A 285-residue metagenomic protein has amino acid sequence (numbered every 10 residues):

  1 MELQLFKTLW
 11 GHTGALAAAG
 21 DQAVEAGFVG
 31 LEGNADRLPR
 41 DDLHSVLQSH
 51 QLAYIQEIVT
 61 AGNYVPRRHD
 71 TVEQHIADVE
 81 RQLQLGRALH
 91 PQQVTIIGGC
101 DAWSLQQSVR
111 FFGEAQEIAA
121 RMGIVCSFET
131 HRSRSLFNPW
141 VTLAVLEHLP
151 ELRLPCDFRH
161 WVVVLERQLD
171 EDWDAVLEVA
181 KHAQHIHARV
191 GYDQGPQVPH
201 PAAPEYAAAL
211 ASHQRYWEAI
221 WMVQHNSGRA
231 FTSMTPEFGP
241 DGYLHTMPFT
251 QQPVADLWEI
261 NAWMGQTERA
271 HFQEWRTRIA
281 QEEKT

Functional and structural regions predicted by a protein language model:
M1-R81, R87, A255-W258, A262-T285: N-terminal pre-domain/capping segments
M1-T8, L31-G33, Y54-V59, V94-I96 (+4 more regions): Hydrophobic faces of well-ordered beta-strands that scaffold small-molecule active sites in alpha/beta enzyme cores
E2, T13, A17-A18, L143 (+2 more regions): Histidine-acidic metal/acid-base catalytic patches
L9-G11, A35-P39, T60-N63, G98-A102 (+5 more regions): Active-site-proximal loop/turn and secondary-structure-junction residues that shape catalytic pockets, frequently
G20-E25, L38-I58, A77-H90, R110-M122 (+3 more regions): Acidic (Asp/Glu)-rich catalytic clusters
D42-L43, P66-R67, F137-N138, L165 (+1 more regions): Short, solvent-exposed polar/charged micro-motifs at secondary-structure junctions
T60-A77, C100-V109, Q197-A207, Y243-P253: Surface-exposed, active-site-proximal loop segments in enzymatic domains
R68-R153, E259: Active-site acidic/histidine proton-transfer and metal-coordination neighborhood in alpha/beta enzyme cores
